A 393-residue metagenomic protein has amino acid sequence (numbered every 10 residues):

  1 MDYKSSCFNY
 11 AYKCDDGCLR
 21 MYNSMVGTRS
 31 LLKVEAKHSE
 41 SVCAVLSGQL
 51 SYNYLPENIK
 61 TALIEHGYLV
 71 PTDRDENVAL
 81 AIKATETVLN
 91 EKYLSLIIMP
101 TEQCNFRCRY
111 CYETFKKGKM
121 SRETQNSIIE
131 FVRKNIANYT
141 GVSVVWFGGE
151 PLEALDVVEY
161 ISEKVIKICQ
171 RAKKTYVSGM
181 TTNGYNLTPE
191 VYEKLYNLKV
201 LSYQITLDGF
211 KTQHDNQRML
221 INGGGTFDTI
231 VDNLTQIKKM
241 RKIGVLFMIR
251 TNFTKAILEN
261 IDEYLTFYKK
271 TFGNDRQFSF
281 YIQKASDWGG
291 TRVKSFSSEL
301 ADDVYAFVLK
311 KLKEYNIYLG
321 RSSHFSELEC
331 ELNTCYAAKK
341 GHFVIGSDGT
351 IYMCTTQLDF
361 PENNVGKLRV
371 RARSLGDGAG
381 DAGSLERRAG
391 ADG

Functional and structural regions predicted by a protein language model:
S5-K33, P56-I97: N-terminal [4Fe-4S]-dependent radical SAM core
T28, T114-G118, N216-G224: Short glycine-enriched, charge-decorated loop/helix-capping segments at active-site entrances that position
S41-L55: Short acidic, hydrophobic short linear motifs in intrinsically disordered regions
L80-E193, L198-L201: Conserved alpha-helical substructure of the radical SAM core
Q103-E113, A337, M353-T356, A391-G393: Local cysteine-cluster metal-coordination motifs and their immediate loop/turn environment, predominantly Fe-S cluster
G149-P151, N183-Y185, D208, N252-T254 (+1 more regions): Active-site beta-loop-alpha junctions enriched in small/polar residues
T212-V231, T235-A338, V344-D348: Radical SAM enzyme [4Fe-4S]-AdoMet core and its adjacent flexible, acidic and glycine-rich loops/tails across
S297-E327, T356-G393: C-terminal accessory region of radical SAM enzymes
